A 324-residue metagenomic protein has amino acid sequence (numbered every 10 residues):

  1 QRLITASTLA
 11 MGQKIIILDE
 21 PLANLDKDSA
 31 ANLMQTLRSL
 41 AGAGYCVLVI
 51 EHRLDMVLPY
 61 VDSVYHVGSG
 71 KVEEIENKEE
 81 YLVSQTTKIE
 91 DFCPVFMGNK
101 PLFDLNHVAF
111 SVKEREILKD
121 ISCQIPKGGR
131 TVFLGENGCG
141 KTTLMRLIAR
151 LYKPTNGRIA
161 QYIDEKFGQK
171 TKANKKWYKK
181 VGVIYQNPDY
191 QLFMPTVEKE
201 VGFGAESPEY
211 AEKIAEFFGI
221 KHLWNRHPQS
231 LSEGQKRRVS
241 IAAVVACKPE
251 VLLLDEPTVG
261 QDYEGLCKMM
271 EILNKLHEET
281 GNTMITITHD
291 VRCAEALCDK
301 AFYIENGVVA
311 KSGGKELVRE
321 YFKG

Functional and structural regions predicted by a protein language model:
I16-D19, L252-D255: Catalytic Walker B motif of ABC-type/P-loop ATPase nucleotide-binding domains
E51-H52, T288-H289: H-loop/switch region of ABC-family ATPase nucleotide-binding domains
L134-E136: The feature captures the beta-strand-to-loop junction immediately N-terminal to the Walker
A149: Helix-to-loop junction immediately C-terminal to a conserved catalytic motif
R158-K176: ABC ATPase NBD Q-loop/coupling interface
P208-L223: Conserved ABC ATPase "signature" region
H227-L231, Q235: Conserved ABC ATPase signature
